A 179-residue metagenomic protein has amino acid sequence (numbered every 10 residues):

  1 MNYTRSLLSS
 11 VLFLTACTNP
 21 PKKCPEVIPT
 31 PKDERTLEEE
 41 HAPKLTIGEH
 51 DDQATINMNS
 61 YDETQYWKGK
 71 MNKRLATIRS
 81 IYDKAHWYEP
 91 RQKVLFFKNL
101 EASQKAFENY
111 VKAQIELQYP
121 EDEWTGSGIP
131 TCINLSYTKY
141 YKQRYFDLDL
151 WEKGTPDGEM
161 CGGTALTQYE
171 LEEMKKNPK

Functional and structural regions predicted by a protein language model:
M1-N2, T18: Intrinsic-disorder/low-complexity regions
N2-S10: Sec-dependent signal peptide recognition, specifically the positively charged N-region followed immediately by
V11-T18: Hydrophobic h-region of N-terminal signal peptides that target proteins for export in Gram-negative bacteria
T18-K179: N-terminal alpha-helical modules
